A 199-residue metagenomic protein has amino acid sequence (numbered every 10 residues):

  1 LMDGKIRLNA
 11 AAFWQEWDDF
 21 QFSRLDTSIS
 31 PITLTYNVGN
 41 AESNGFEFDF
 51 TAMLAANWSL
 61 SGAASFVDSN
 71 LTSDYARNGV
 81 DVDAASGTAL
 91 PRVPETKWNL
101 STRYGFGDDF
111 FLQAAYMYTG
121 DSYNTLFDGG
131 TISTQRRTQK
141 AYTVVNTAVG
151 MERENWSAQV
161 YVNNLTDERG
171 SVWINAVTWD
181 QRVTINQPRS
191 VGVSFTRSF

Functional and structural regions predicted by a protein language model:
M2, V38-E42, L90-K97, T138-T143 (+1 more regions): Short sequence motifs at beta-strands and strand-loop junctions characteristic of Gram-negative outer-membrane
M2-G4, D18, L54-N57, D68 (+4 more regions): Short coil turns and loop connectors of transmembrane beta-barrels in diderm outer membranes and organellar homologs
R7-N9, F13-E16, L34-D128, S194-S198: Gram-negative outer-membrane beta-barrel transporters
A11, I132-Q139, V145-A148, W156 (+1 more regions): Short, glycine/charged-rich beta-strand-loop motifs at protein surfaces that mediate ligand recognition and catalysis
S28-T35, V80-S86, D128-Q135, A141 (+1 more regions): Extracytoplasmic loops and strand-loop junctions of Gram-negative outer membrane beta-barrel proteins
T33, E95-N99, Y142-N146, D180 (+1 more regions): Transmembrane beta-barrel architecture of outer membranes
Y118-D128, G150-F199: C-terminal beta-signal and adjacent terminal beta-strands/loops of Gram-negative outer-membrane beta-barrel proteins
